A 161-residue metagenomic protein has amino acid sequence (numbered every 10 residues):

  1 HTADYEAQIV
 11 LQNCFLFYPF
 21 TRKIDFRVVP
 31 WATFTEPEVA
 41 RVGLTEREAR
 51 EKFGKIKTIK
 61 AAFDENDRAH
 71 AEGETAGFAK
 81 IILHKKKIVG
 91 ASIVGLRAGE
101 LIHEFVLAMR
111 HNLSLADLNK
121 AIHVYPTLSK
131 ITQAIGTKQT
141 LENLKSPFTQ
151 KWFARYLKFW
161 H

Functional and structural regions predicted by a protein language model:
H1-F26, T127: Rossmann-like dinucleotide/flavin-binding elements
F15-Y18, V29, F34-T45, R50-H161: Flexible, glycine-rich terminal cap/loop adjacent to redox cofactors in electron-transfer oxidoreductases
